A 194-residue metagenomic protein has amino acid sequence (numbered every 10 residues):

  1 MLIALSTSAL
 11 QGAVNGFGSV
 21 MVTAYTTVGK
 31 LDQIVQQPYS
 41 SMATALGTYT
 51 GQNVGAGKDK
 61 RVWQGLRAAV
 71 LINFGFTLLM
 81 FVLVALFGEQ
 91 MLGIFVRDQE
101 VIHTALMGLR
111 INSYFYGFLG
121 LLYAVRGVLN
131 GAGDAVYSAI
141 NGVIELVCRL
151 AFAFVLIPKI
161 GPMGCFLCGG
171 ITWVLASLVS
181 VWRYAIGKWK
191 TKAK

Functional and structural regions predicted by a protein language model:
M1, I34-P38, Y114: Hydrophobic alpha-helical transmembrane segments of multi-pass membrane proteins
M1-A13, F17, L86, Q90 (+1 more regions): Short helix-kink/termination motifs in transmembrane helices of multi-pass secondary transporters
T7, Q11, A24-G88, L119-N141: Small-residue-rich hydrophobic transmembrane alpha-helices
V14-Q33, E100-L106, D134, L167: Interfacial/gating helices of multi-pass transporter permease domains
S40-A43, N112-G131, Y137-R149, C165-V181: Short runs within selected transmembrane alpha-helices of multi-pass transporters and secretion channels
T50-F115, L156-K194: Short alpha-helical transmembrane segments in multi-pass integral membrane proteins
R149-I157: Hydrophobic alpha-helical transmembrane segments in multi-pass integral membrane proteins
